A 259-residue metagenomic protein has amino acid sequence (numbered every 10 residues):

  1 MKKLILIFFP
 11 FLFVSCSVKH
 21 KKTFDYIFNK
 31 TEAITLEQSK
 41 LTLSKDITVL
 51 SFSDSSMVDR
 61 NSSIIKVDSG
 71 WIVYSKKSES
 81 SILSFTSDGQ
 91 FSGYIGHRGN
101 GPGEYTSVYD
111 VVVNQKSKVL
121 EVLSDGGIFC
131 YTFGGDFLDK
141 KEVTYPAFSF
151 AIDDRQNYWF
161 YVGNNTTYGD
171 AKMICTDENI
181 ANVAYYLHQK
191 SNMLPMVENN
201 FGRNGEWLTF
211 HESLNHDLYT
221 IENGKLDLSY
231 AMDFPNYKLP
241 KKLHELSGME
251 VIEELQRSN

Functional and structural regions predicted by a protein language model:
V14-S15: C-terminal motif of bacterial Sec signal peptides marking the signal peptidase cleavage site
H20-L50: Blade/loop signatures of beta-propeller domains
D25, S69-K76, D110, K118-L123 (+3 more regions): Short beta-strand elements that form the blades of beta-propeller/WD-repeat-like and other beta-sheet-rich scaffold
I47-S80: Beta-strand-rich domains and repeat architectures in extracellular enzymes and scaffolds, especially beta-propellers
D54-S56, Q90-S117: Blade-loop segments of beta-propeller domains
S55-M57, G96-G103, E142-F148, H188-M193 (+1 more regions): Short coil/turn segments at the loop-to-beta-strand junctions that recur within blades of beta-propeller repeat folds
R60-S63, T106-V111, Y145-D153, M193-N200: Repeated scaffold domains used in trafficking and secretory/extracellular systems, primarily beta-propellers
S124-A171, N182-L194: Asp-box/WD-like beta-propeller blade repeats and closely related beta-sheet repeat scaffolds
